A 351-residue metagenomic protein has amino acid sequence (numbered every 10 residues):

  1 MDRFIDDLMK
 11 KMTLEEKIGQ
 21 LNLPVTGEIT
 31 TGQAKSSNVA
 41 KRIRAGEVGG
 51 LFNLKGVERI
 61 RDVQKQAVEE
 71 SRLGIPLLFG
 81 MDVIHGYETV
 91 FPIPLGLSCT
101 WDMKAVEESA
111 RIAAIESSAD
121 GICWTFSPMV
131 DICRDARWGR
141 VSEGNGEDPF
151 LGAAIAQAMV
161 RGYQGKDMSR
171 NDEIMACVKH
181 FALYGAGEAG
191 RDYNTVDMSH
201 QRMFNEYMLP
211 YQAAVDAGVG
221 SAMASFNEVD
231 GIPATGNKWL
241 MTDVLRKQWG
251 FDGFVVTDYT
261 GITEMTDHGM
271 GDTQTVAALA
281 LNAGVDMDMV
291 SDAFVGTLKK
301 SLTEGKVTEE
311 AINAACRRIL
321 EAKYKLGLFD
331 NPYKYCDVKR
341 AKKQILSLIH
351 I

Functional and structural regions predicted by a protein language model:
M1-I349: Glycoside hydrolase catalytic-domain context in secreted enzymes
